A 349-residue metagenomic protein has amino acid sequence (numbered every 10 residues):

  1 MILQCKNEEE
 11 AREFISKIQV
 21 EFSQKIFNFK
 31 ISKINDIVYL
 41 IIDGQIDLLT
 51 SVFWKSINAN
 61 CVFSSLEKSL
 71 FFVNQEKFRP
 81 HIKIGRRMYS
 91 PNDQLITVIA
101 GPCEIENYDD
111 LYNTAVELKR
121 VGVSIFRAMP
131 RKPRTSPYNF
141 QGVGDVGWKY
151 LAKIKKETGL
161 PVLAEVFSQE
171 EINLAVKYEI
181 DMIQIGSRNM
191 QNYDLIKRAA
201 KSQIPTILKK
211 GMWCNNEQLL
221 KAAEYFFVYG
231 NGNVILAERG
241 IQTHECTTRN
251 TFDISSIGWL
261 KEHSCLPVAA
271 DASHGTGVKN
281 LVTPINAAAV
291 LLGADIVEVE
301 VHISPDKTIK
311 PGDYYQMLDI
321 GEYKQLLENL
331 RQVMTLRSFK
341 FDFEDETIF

Functional and structural regions predicted by a protein language model:
D36-V73: Autoinhibitory propeptides
L66-I99, W148, R337-S338, F349: N-terminal amphipathic alpha-helix/helix-capping segment at the start of soluble metabolic enzymes
I96-N113, P137-Q141, P161-E165, G186-S187 (+2 more regions): Active-site mouth loops of central-metabolism enzymes
I96-P102, S124-A128, V162-A164, I183-I185 (+4 more regions): Hydrophobic faces of well-ordered beta-strands that scaffold small-molecule active sites in alpha/beta enzyme cores
R127-D145, I303-Y314: Glycine-rich, proline-tolerant flexible connector loops at the mouths of alpha/beta enzymes
F140-A164, R198-P205, S255-V268, Y315-S338: Alpha-helix-loop-beta-strand connector modules within alpha/beta enzyme cores
V143, L160-I172, D181-N192, I196 (+3 more regions): Catalytic beta/alpha-barrel core
L195, S202-P305, I309: Catalytic alpha/beta core domains of metabolic enzymes, predominantly
